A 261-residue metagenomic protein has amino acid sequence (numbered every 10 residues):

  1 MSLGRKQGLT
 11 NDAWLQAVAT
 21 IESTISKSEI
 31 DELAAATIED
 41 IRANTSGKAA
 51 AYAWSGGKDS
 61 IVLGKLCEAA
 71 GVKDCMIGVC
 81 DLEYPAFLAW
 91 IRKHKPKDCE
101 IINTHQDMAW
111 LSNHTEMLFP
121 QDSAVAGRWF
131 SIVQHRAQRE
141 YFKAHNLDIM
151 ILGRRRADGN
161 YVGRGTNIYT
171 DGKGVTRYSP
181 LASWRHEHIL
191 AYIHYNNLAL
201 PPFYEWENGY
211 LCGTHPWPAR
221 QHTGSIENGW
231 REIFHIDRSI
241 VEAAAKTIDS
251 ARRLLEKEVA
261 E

Functional and structural regions predicted by a protein language model:
M1-E261: Nucleotide-activated chemistry modules centered on ATP-dependent adenylation/adenylyltransferase
